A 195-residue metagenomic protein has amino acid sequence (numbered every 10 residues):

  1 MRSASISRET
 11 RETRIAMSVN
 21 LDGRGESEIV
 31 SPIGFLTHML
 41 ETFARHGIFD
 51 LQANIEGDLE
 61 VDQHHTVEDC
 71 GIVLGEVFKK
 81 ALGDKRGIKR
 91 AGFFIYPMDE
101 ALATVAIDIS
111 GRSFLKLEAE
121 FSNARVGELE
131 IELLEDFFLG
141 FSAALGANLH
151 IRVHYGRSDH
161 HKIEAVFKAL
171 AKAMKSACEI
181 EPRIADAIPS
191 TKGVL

Functional and structural regions predicted by a protein language model:
M1-L195: N-terminal intrinsically disordered, cationic/polar leader segments that include organellar targeting peptides
